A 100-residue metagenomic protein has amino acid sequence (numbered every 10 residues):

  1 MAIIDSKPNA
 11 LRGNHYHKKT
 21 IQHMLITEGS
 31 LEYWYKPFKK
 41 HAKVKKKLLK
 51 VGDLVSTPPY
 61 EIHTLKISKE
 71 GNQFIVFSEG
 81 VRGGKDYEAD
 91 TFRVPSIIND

Functional and structural regions predicted by a protein language model:
M1-N14, T20: A short glycine-rich, His/Asp/Glu-containing loop-to-beta-strand
S6, K47-L49, A89: Generic detection of short hydrophobic beta-strand segments and adjacent strand-loop junctions
L11-G13, G52-V55, P59-T64, R82: Histidine-centered metal-chelating micro-motifs
N14-H15, I21-I26, K47, V55 (+1 more regions): His/acidic/aromatic-lined binding-pocket segments of jelly-roll/cupin-type domains and related regulatory beta-sandwich
K19, S30, E61, E70-G71: A generic "binding-loop/recognition-motif" signal
K19-E32, K36-F38: Glycine- and acidic-residue-biased ligand/ion/polar-headgroup-sensing regions
F38-P59: Short acidic-glycine-tyrosine-enriched beta hairpin
K39, I62-D100: Double-stranded beta-helix
